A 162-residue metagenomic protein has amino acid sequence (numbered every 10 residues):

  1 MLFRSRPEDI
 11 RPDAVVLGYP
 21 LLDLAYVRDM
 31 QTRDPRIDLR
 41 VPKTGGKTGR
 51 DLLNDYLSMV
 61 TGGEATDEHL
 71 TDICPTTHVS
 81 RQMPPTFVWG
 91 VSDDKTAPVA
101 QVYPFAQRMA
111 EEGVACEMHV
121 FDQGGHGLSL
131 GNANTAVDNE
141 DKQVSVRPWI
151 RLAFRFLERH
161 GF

Functional and structural regions predicted by a protein language model:
M1-I37, L70: Primarily recognizes the serine-hydrolase "nucleophile elbow" in alpha/beta-hydrolase and SGNH/GDSL folds
R11-A14, M83-T86, E112-E117: Loop/turn elements at helix/coil->beta-strand transitions in domains of secreted/extracellular proteins
L21, S92-D94, D122: Residue-level signal for short, function-critical loop segments
V27-M30, V99, L130-G131: Short, solvent-exposed loop/turn and secondary-structure capping segments
R28-H78, P84: Mobile cap/lid helix-loop segments that gate and shape the active-site cleft of serine hydrolases
Q82, F87-G90, D94: Short beta-strand/loop motif that positions the catalytic acidic residue of the alpha/beta-hydrolase fold
W89, Y103-F162: C-terminal catalytic histidine-bearing segment of alpha/beta-hydrolase fold enzymes
K95-P104: Conserved alpha/beta-hydrolase "acid-adjacent" motif
